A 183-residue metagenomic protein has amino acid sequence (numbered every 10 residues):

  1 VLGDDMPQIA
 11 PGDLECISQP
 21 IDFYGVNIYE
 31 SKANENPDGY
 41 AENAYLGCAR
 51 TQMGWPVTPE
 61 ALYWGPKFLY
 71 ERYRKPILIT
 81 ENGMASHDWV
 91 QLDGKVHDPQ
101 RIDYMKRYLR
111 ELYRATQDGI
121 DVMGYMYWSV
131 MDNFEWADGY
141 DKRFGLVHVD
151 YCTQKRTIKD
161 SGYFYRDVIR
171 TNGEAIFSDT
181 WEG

Functional and structural regions predicted by a protein language model:
V1-G183: Non-catalytic scaffold segments within catalytic domains of secreted glycoside hydrolases
